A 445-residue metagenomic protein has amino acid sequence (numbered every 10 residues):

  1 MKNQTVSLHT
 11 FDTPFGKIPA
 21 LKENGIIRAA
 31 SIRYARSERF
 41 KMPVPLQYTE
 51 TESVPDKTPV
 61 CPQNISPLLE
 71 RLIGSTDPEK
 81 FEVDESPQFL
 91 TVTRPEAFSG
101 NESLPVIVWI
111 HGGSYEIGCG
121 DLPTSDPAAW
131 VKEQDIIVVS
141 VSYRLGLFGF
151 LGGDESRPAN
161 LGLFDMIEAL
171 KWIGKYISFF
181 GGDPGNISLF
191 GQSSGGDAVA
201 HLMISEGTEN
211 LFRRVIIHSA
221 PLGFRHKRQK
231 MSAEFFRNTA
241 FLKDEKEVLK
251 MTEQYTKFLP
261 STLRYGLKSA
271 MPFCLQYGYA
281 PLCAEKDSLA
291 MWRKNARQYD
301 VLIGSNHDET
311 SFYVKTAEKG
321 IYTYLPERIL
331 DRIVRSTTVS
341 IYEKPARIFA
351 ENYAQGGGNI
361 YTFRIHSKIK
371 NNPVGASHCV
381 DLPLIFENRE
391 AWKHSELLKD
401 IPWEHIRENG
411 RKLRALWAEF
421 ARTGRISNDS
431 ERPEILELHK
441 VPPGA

Functional and structural regions predicted by a protein language model:
M1-S156, E396-L413, A421-S430: Non-catalytic accessory segments of hydrolases
I65, V301, S311-K315, E351-A445: Mobile gating loops/cap/lid regions near enzyme active sites that modulate substrate access
P78, K175, E209, R214 (+4 more regions): Substrate-access "cap/lid" subdomains that shape and gate the entrance to catalytic or ligand-binding pockets
G112-G113, L161-D165, S193-G196: Active-site loop->helix "elbow" adjoining a glycine-rich segment at hydrolase catalytic centers
R157-S178: Alpha/beta-hydrolase active-site loop
F180-S193: Alpha/beta-hydrolase fold nucleophile elbow
G191-S194, E206, S219: Catalytic nucleophile serine of serine hydrolases, specifically the conserved "nucleophile elbow" pentapeptide
G196-T208: Short glycine-enriched nucleophile-adjacent loop and the immediately C-terminal alpha-helix near the catalytic center
